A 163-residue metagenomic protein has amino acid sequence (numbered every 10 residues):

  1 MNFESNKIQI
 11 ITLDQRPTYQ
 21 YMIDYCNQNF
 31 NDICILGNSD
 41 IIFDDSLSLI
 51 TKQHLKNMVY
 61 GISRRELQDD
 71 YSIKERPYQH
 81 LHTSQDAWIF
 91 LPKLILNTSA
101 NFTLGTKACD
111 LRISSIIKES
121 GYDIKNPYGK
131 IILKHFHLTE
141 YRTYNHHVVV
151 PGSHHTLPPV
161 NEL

Functional and structural regions predicted by a protein language model:
M1-C34: Active-site-proximal specificity loops/subdomain of glycosyltransferases
M1-E4, I42-D45, Q68-Y71, L133-H146: Short catalytic/ligand-binding loop motif for oxyanion handling, primarily in non-cytosolic enzymes, centered on
K7-T12, V59, I124-N126: Conserved beta-strand scaffold positions in the cores of enzyme catalytic domains, especially in NTP/NDP-utilizing
D14, S63-R64, Y128-K130: Residues at the C-termini of beta-strands that transition into short coil/loop
N27, I41-S115, E119: Conserved catalytic core of nucleotide-sugar-dependent glycosyltransferases
L36-N38: Active-site acidic Asp-centered loop
A100-L163: C-terminal catalytic/acceptor-binding lobe
